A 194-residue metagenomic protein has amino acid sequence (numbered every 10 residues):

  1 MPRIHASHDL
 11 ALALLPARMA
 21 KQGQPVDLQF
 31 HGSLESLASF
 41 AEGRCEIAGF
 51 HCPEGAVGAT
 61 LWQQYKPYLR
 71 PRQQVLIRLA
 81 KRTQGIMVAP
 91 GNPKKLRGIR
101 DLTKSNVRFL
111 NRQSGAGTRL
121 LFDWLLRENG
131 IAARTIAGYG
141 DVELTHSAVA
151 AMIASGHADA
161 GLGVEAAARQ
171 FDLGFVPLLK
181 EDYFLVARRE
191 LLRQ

Functional and structural regions predicted by a protein language model:
M1-C45, C52, T60-Q74, K94 (+2 more regions): N-terminal hydrophobic or amphipathic helices and topogenic motifs
P2-H8, R100-L120: Short loop->beta-strand "edge-of-pocket" segments that line small-molecule binding or catalytic clefts across diverse
P25-G32, R112, A132-H146: Short beta-strand-to-loop elements that line the ligand-binding cleft of bilobed periplasmic-binding protein-like
L34-A48, C52-P53, V142-H157, A166: Short helices/loops that flank or line small-molecule/ion binding pockets
H51-Y65, A150-L179: A ligand-binding cleft/hinge motif common to bilobed small-molecule-binding domains
R70-T83, R169-Q194: Periplasmic-binding protein-like
L79, V88-F109: Flexible hinge/capping segments at coil-to-helix
P90-R97, I131, E190-Q194: Short helix-loop capping/hinge motifs at secondary-structure junctions, enriched in acidic/polar residues
